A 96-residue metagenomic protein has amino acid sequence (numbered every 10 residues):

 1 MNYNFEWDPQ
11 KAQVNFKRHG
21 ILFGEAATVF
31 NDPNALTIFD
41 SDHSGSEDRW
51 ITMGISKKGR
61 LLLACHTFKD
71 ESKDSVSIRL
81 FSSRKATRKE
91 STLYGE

Functional and structural regions predicted by a protein language model:
M1-E96: Ribonuclease/tRNase effector modules and their secretory precursors
